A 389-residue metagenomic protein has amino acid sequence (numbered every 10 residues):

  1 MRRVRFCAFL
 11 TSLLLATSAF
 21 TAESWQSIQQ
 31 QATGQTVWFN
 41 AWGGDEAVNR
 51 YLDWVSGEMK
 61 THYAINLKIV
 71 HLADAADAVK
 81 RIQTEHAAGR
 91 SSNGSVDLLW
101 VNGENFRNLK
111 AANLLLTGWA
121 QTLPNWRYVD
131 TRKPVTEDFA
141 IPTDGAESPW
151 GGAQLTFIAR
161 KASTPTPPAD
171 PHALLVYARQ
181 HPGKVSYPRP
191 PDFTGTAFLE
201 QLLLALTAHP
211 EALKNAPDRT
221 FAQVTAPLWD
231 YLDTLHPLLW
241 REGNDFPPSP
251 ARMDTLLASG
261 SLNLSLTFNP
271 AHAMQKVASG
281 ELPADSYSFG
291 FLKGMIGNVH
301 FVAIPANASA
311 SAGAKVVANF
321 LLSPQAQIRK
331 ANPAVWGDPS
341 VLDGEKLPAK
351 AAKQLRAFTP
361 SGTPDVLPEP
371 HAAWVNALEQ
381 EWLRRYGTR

Functional and structural regions predicted by a protein language model:
A16-A19: N-terminal signal peptide c-region/cleavage motif recognized by signal peptidases
E23-S24, T255, F358-R389: Conserved C-terminal helix/tail region of periplasmic/extracytoplasmic solute-binding proteins
W25-T33, N40-N66, F157: Short, polar/charged alpha-helical segment
W42-W54, V70-D77, S92, V96 (+1 more regions): Extracytoplasmic ligand-binding site segments that recognize negatively charged/polar headgroups
I82, L109, M253-A258, I304: Hydrophobic residues within well-ordered alpha-helices
F106-N108, L264-P283: A ligand-binding cleft/hinge motif common to bilobed small-molecule-binding domains
F139-I141, A153, Y231-L238, F246-P247 (+2 more regions): Periplasmic-binding protein-like
M295-I296, H300-V366: Mature extracytoplasmic/periplasmic domains
